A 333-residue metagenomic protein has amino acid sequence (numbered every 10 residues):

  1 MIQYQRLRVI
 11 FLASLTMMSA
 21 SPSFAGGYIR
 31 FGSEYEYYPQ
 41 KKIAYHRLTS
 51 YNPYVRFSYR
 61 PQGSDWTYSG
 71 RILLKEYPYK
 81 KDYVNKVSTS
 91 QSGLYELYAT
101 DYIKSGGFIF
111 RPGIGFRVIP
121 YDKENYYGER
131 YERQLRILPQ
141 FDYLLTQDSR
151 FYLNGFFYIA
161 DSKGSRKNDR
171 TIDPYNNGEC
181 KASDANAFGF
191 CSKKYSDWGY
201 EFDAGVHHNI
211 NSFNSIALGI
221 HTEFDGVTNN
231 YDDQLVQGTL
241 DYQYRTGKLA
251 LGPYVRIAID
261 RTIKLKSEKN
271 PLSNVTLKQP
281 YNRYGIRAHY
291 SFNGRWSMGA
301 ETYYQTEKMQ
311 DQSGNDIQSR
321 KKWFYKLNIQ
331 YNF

Functional and structural regions predicted by a protein language model:
F24-Y83, S183, Q330-N332: Short glycine/proline- and aromatic-enriched beta-strand/turn motifs that initiate or cap beta-hairpins
G27-I29, G63-S69, I103-P112, Q147-L153 (+3 more regions): Repeated loop/turn-to-beta-strand initiation elements of outer-membrane beta-barrel proteins
F31-Y37, G70-E76, P112-V118, L153-D161 (+3 more regions): Transmembrane beta-barrel strands of outer-membrane/channel proteins
S33, P53-Y59, Y95-D101, F116 (+7 more regions): Residues on the lipid-exposed face of transmembrane beta-strands in outer-membrane beta-barrel proteins
P39-L48, Y77-S90, Y121-E132, K163-C180 (+4 more regions): Outer-membrane beta-barrel translocator domains and adjoining extracellular loop/strand segments of Gram-negative
R47-P53, T89-Y95, E129-I137, K194-F202 (+3 more regions): Residues that define the transmembrane beta-barrel architecture of outer-membrane proteins
L144-P271: Detector for outer-membrane/organellar transmembrane beta-barrel domains, recognizing the amphipathic beta-strand
Y244, Y304, S319-F333: Outer-membrane beta-barrel "beta-signal"
